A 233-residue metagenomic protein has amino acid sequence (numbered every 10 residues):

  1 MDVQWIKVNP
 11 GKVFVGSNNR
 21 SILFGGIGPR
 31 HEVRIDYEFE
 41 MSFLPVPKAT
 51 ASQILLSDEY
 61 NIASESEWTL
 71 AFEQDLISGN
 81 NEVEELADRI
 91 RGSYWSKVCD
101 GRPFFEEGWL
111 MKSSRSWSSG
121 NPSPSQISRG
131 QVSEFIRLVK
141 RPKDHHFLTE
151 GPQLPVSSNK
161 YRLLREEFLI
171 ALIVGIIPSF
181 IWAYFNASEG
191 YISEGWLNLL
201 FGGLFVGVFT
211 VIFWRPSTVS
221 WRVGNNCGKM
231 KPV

Functional and structural regions predicted by a protein language model:
M1-E73, N121-V233: Extended beta-strand/loop cores of jelly-roll/beta-sandwich
L70-F104, Y191-S193: An exposed tryptophan-centered "aromatic clamp" motif
S93-I136, K140: Alpha-helix capping/hinge segments and adjacent helical runs
